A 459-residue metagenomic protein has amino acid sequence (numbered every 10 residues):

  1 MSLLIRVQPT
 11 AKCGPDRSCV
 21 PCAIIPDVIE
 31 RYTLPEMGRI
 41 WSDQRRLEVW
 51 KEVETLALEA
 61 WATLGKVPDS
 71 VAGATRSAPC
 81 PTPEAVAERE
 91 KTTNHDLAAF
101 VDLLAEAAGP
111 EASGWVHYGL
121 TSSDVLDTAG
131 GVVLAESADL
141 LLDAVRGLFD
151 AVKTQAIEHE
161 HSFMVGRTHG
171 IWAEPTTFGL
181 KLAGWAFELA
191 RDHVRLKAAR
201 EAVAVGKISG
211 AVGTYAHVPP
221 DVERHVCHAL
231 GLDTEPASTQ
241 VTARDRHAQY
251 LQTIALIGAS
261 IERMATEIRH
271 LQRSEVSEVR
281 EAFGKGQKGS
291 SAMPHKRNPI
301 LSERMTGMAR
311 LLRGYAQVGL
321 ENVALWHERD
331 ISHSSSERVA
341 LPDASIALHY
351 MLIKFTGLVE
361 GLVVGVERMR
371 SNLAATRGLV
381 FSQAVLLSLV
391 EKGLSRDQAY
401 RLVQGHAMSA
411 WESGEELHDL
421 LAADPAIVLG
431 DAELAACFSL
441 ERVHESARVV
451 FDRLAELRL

Functional and structural regions predicted by a protein language model:
T10-A11, A23: Ala/Thr-enriched low-complexity intrinsically disordered regions
C19-S209, Y215, P219-H225, T234 (+3 more regions): A helix-coil-helix interface module used to build multimeric assemblies and to scaffold catalytic/cofactor sites
A23-R45, E88-T92, A99, S291-L459: Catalytic-core signal marking the mid-to-C-terminal active-site face
L56, A60, L103, A107 (+18 more regions): Generic, well-ordered alpha-helical scaffold segments in large soluble proteins
A135-R146, K153, A183-A186, A190 (+7 more regions): Short amphipathic alpha-helical segments with heptad-repeat character
L180, A248-L256, A384-K392: Short, well-ordered beta-strand elements within core beta-sheets of diverse protein domains
E223, C227-A316: Acidic, glycine-rich loop-and-beta core segments that form the ion-binding/anion-interacting portion of active sites
